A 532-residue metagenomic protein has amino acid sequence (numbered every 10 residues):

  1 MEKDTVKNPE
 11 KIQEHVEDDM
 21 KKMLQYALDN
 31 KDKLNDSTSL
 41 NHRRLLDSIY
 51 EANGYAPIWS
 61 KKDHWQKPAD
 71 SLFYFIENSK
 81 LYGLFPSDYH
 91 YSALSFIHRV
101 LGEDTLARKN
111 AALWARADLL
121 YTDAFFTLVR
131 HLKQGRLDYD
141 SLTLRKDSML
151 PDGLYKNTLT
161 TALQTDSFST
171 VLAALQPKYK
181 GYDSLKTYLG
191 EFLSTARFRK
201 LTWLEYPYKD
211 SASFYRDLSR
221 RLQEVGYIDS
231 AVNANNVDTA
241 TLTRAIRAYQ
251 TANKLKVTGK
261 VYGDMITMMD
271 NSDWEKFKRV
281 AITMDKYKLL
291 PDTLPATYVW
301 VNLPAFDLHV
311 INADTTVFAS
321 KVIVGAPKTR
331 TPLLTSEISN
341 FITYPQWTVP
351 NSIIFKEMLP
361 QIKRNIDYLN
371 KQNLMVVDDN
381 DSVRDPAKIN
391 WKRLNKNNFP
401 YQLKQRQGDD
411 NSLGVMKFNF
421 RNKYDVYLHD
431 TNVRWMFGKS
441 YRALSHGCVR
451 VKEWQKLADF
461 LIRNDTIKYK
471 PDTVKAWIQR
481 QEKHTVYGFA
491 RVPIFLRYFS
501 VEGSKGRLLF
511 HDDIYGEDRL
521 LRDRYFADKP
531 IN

Functional and structural regions predicted by a protein language model:
M1-A52, F126, K146, L163-N532: Well-ordered beta-sheet/strand-loop patches within structured domains
M1-D152, T160: Cationic-aromatic interfacial patches
